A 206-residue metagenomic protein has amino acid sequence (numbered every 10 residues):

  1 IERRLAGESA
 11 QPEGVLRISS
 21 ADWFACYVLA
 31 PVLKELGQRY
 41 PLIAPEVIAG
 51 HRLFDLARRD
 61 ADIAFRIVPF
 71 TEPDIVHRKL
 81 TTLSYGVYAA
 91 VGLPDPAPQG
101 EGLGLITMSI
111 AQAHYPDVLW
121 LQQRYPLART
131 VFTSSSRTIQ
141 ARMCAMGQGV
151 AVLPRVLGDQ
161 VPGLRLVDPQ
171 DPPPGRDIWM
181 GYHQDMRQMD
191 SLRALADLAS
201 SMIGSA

Functional and structural regions predicted by a protein language model:
I1-R17: Short helix-loop hinge/linker segments at domain boundaries
R4, V28-R39, L198-A206: Generic non-transmembrane alpha-helical segments
E13-P73: Central regulatory/effector-binding core of bacterial HTH transcription factors
R17-S19, A64, I106, A151 (+1 more regions): Short, well-ordered beta-strand segments
S20, G50, A89-A90, P154 (+1 more regions): A secondary-structure boundary/capping signal
R58, F70-I178, G204-A206: C-terminal regulatory
Q170-A206: A late-sequence structural motif
